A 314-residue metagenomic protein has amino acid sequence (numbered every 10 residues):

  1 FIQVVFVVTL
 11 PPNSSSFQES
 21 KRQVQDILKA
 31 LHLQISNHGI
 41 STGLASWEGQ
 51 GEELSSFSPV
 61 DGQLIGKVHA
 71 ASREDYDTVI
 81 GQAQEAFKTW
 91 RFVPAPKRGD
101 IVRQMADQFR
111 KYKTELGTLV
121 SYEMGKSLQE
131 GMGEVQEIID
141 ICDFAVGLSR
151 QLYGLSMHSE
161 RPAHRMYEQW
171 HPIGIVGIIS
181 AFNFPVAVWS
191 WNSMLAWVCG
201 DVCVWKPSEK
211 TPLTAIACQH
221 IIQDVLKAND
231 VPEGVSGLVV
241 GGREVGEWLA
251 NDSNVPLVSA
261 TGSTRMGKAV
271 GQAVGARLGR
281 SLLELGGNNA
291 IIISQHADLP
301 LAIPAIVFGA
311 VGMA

Functional and structural regions predicted by a protein language model:
F1-K67, D100, Q104, G154-S180: Terminal low-complexity tails and localization/encapsulation signals of metabolic enzymes
G62, R98, V120, C142 (+4 more regions): Residue-level signal for inorganic ion chemistry
Q63-Y153, A163: Glycine-rich loop-to-alpha-helix module at the N-terminal edge of alpha/beta enzyme cores
L155-N229, L278, P300: Conserved small-residue-rich beta-alpha loop and adjacent elements that most often cradle the phosphate/pyrophosphate
R165-M166, G237-S259: A structured beta-alpha segment of the ubiquitous adenosine-cofactor-binding alpha/beta core
V176, N183, V240-W248, G262-A269 (+1 more regions): Beta-loop-alpha module in the N-terminal Rossmann-like domain of NAD(P)-dependent dehydrogenases, especially those
G200, K206-S208, V240, T261 (+1 more regions): Short beta->alpha connector loops at strand-helix junctions that form conserved, small/polar/Pro-enriched
D224, R265-A314: ALDH superfamily catalytic-core signature
